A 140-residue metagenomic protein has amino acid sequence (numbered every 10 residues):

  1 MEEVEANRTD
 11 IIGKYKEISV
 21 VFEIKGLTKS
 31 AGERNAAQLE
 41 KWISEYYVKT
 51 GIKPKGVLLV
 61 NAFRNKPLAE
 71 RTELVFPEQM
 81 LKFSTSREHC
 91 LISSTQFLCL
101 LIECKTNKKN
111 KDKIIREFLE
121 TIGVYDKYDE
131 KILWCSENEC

Functional and structural regions predicted by a protein language model:
M1-S136: Catalytic core segments in nucleotide and nucleic-acid processing enzymes
E139-C140: N-terminal, leucine/charged-rich tether regions that mediate assembly and partner docking in large macromolecular
